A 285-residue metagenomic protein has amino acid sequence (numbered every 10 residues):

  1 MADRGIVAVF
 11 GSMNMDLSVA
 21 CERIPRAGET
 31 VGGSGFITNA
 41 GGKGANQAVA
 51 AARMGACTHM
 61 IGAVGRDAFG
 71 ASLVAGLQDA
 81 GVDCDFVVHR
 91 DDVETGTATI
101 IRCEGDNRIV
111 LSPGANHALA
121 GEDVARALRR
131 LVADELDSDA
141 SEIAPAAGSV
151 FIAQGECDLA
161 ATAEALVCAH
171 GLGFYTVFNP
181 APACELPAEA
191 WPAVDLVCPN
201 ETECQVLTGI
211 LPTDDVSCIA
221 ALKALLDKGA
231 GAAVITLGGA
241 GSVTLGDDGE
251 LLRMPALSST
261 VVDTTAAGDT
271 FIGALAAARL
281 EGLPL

Functional and structural regions predicted by a protein language model:
M1-A63, A68-V82, T260-V262: Glycine-rich phosphate/adenosyl-contacting loop at the front of the ribokinase-like
M1-V7, C184-E189, D215-L285: Conserved phosphate-binding/catalytic region of the ribokinase-like
F10, G35, I61-R66, C84-T95 (+2 more regions): Beta-strand->loop->alpha-helix junctions that form or flank phosphate-binding loops in nucleotide-handling enzymes
V49, T97-I101, R108, G241-L245: Short beta-strand scaffold segments in enzyme catalytic cores
V49-C57, R102, A277-G282: Alpha-helix C-terminal capping segments
H89-R90, I100-V150, G155: Conserved phosphate-binding/catalytic loop of the ribokinase/pfkB sugar-kinase fold
A125, V132, D139, S149-A220 (+1 more regions): Conserved beta-alpha-beta core of the PfkB/ribokinase-like small-molecule kinase fold
